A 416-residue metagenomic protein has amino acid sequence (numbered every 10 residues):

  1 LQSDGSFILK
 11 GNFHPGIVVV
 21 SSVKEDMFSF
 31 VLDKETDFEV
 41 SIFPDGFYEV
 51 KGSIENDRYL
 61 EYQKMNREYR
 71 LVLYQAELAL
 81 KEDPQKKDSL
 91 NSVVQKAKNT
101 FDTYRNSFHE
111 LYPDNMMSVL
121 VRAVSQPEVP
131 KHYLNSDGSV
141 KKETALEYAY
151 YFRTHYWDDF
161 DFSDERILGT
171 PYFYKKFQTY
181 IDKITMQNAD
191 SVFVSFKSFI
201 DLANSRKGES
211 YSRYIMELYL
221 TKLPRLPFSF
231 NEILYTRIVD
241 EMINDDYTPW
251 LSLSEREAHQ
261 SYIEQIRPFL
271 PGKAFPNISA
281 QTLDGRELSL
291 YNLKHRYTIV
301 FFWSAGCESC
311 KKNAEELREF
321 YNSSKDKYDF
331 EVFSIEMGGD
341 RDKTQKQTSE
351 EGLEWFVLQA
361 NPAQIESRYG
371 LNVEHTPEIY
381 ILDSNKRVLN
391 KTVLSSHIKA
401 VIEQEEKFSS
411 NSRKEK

Functional and structural regions predicted by a protein language model:
L1-P113, V119, A123-V124, E128-D159 (+1 more regions): A non-transmembrane, solvent-exposed segment enriched in polar/low-complexity residues
G16-V23, E374-K416: Non-catalytic, surface beta->alpha helical segment in thiol-disulfide oxidoreductase systems
A145-S210, M216: Structured, charged N-terminal subsegments at the starts of enzyme catalytic cores and at intra-chain domain/subunit
S191-P249: A cross-family structural signal marking well-folded subdomains
S252-L290, V401-F408, E415-K416: N-terminal "domain-start" segment that seeds a small globular fold
L288-L317, E331-F333: Short active-site neighborhood of thiol/selenol oxidoreductases, capturing the structured segment around
K311-E350, A363-R368: Structural microenvironment flanking redox-active thiols in thiol-disulfide oxidoreductases
T348-Y380, S384: Short, internal strand/loop/helix patches that form the active-site neighborhood or redox-interaction surface
